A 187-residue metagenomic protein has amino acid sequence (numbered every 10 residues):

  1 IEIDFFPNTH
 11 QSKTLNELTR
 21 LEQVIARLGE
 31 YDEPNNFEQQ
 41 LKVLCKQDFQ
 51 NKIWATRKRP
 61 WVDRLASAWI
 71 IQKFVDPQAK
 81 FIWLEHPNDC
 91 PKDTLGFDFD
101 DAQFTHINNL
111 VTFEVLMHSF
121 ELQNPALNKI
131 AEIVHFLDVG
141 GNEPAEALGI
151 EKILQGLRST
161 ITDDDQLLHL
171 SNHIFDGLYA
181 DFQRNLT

Functional and structural regions predicted by a protein language model:
I3-S12, E17-W61, L122, H135-N185: Active-site helix-to-loop segments that bind/position phosphate- or nucleotide-bearing substrates and donors across
Q40-A145: Polyanion-binding interface signature
